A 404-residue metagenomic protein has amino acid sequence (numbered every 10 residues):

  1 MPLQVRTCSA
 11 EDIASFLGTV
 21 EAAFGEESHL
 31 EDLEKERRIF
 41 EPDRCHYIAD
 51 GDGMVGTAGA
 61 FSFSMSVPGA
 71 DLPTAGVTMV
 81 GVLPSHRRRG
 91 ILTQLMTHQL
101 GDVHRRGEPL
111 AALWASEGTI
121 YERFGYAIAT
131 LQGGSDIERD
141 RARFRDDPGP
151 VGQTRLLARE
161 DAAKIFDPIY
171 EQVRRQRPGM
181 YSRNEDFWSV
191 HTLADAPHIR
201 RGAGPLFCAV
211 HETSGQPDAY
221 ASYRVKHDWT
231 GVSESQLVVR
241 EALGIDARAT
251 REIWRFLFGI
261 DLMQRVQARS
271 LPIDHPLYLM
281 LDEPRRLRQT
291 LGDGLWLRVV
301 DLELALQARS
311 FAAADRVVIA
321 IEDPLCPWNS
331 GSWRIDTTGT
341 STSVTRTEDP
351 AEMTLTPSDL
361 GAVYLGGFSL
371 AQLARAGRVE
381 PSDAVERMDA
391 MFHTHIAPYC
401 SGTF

Functional and structural regions predicted by a protein language model:
M1-A14, D50, V67, R145-F404: Intrinsically disordered, low-complexity, positively biased terminal segments
V5-A10, V20, L33, G90: Hydrophobic, small-residue-rich alpha-helical packing segments that form membrane-like cores
F16, E27-R37, D43-H46, T57-M65 (+2 more regions): N-terminal, Lys/Arg-enriched amphipathic/low-complexity engagement segments that precede the first folded domain
H46, M54, A58, V80-G81 (+4 more regions): N-terminal membrane-targeting/anchoring modules of bacterial envelope and secretion proteins
Y47, G53-F63, T74-G76, G81 (+2 more regions): Conserved beta-strand in the GNAT
M79-V82, R88-G101, D246-F258: Conserved acetyl-CoA-binding loop-helix of GNAT-fold acetyltransferases
M96, G101-A115, D261-P272: Conserved GNAT acetyl-CoA-binding A-motif
R105-P109, W114-S135, E252, I273-L287: Conserved active-site alpha-helix within GNAT-family acetyltransferase domains
